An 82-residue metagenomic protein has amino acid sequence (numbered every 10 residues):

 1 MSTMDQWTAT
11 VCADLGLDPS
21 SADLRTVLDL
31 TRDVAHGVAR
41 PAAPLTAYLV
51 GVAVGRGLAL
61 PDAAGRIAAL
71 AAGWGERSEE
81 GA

Functional and structural regions predicted by a protein language model:
M1-R25, G81: An acidic intrinsically disordered interaction segment
A9-C12, L58-A82: C-terminal binding/interaction regions
L17, R40, G73-R77: A structural signal for alpha-helix termini and helix-coil/disorder junctions
P19-R56, P61: Amphipathic, hydrophobic secondary-structure cores in small proteins
